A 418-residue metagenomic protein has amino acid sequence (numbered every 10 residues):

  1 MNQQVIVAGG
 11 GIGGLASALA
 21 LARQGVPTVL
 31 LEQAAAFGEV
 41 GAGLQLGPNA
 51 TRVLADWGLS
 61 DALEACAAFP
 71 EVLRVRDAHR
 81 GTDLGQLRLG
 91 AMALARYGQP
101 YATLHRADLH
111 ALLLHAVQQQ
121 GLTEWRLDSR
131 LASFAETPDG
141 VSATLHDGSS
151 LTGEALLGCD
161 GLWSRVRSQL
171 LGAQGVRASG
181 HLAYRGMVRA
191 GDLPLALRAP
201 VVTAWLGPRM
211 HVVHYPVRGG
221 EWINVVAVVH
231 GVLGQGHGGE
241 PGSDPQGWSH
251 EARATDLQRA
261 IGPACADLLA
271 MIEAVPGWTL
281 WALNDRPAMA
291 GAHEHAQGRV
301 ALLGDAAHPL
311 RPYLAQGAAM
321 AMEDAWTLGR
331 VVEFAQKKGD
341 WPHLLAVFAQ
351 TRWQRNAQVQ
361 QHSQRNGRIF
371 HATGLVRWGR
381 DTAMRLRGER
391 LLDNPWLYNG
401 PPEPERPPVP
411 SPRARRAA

Functional and structural regions predicted by a protein language model:
M1-Q3, A65, A270, L314-A315 (+1 more regions): C-terminal helical "tail/cap" subdomain of flavin- and related membrane-associated enzymes
M1-V5, A22, G47-R189, G234-G242 (+2 more regions): Conserved N-terminal helical subregion
Q4, P27, W222-V225: Residues at the starts of beta-strands that form the adenosine-phosphate
A8-A34, L157-G158, Y184, H214 (+2 more regions): Conserved mid-domain beta->alpha element of the FAD-binding
F37-G38, R165-V166, P309-R311: Catalytic P-loop NTPase motifs of RecA-like helicase/translocase cores
D61, A190-R198, D267: Short helix-loop capping/hinge motifs at secondary-structure junctions, enriched in acidic/polar residues
P200-S243, H250, I261, L283: Active-site substrate-recognition segment that forms the wall of the catalytic cavity or substrate channel
D244-T279, W341, A349: Flavin-binding catalytic cores
